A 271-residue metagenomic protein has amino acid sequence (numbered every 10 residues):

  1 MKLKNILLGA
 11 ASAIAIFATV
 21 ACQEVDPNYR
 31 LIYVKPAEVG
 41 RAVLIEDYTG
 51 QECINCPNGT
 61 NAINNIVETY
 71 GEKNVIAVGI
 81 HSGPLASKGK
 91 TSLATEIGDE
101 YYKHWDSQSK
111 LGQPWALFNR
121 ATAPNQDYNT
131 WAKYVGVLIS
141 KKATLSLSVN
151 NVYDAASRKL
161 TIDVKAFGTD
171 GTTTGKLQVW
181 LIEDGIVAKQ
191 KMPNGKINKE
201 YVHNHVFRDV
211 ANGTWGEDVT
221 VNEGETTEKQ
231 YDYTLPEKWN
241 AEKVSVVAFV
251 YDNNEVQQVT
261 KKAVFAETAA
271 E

Functional and structural regions predicted by a protein language model:
M1-L44, I54, E271: Bacterial Sec-dependent N-terminal signal peptides
K4, A13-A15, L44-G50, A77-G79 (+1 more regions): Solvent-exposed, well-ordered amphipathic alpha-helical segments that flank/support binding or catalytic loops
Q23-D26, N58-T60, P193-N194: Short N-terminal helix-initiation segments at or just after the protein's N-terminus
R30-I32, I63-E68, A132-V137: Intrinsically disordered, low-complexity boundary segments flanking structured domains
K35-S82: Local sequence-structure signature of Cys/Sec-based thiol-disulfide redox active-site neighborhoods
K73, G79-E271: Short, conserved sequence motifs used for protein processing/export or organelle targeting and for catalysis
